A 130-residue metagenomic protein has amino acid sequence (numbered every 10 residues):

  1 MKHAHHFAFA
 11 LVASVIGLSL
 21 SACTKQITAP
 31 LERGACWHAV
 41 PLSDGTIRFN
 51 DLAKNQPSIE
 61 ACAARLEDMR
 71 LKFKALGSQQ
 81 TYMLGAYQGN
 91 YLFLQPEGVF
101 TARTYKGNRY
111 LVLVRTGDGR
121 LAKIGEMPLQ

Functional and structural regions predicted by a protein language model:
M1-L11: Bacterial N-terminal signal peptides that target proteins for export
S19-A22: C-terminal motif of bacterial Sec signal peptides marking the signal peptidase cleavage site
T24-Q130: Mitochondrial intermembrane space
